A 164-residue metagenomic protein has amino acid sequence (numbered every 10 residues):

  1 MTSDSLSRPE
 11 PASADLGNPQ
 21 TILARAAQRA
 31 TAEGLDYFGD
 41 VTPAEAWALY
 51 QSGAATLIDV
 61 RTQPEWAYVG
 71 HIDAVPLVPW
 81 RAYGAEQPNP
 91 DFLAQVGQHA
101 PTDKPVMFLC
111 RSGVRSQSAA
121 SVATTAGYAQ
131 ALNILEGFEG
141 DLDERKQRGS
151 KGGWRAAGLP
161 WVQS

Functional and structural regions predicted by a protein language model:
M1-A55, Q63-P105, S116-S164: Rhodanese-like catalytic fold shared by cysteine-dependent sulfurtransferases and DSP/PTP-type phosphatases
D59, G113: Conserved G/P- and acidic residue-centered "switch" motifs that form tight phosphate/ATP-binding loops in soluble
F108-L109: Short, surface-exposed ligand- or partner-binding patches at beta-edge/loop junctions that are enriched in aromatics
